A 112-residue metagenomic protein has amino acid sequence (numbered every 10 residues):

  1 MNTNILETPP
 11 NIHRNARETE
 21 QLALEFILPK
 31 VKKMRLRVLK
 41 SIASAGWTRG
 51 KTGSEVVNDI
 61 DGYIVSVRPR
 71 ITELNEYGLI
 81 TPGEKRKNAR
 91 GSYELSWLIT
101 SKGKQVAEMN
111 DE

Functional and structural regions predicted by a protein language model:
M1-P10, Q105, M109-E112: Intrinsically disordered, low-complexity regulatory regions of eukaryotic nuclear gene-regulatory proteins
T3-S41: Short alpha-helical segments that sit at the start of domains
L24, E84-E112: Short, cationic-aromatic polyanion-contact patches
K30-K32, T48-K51, R68, A89-S92: Short glycine/proline-centered loop/turn elements that form peptide/ligand docking sites
I42-G46: Short helix-to-turn junction characteristic of helix-turn-helix DNA-binding domains, especially the helix
W47-D59: Short acidic, hydrophobic short linear motifs in intrinsically disordered regions
D61-E76, E84-K87, G91: Short amphipathic alpha-helical interaction segments
